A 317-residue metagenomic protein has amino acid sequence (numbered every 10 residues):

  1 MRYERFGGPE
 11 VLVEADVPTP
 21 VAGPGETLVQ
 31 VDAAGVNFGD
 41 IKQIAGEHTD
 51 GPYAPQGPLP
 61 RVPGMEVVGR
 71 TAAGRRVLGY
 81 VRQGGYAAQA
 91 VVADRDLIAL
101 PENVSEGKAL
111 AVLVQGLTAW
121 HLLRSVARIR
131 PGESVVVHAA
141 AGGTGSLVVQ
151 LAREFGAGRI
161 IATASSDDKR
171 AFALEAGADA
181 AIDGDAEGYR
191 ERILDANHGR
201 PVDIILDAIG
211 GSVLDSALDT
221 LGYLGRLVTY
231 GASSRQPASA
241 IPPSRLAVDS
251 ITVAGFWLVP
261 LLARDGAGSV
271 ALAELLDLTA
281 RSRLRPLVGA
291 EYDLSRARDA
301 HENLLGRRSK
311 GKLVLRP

Functional and structural regions predicted by a protein language model:
P18-V36, A45-G84: Glycine-rich beta-strand-centered segment in the early N-terminal region that forms part of a ligand/cofactor-binding
V81-D94: A structural motif shared across PLP-dependent enzymes of the aminotransferase-like
G85-A88, A164-F172, A238-P243: Short, glycine/polar-rich helix-capping loops at beta-to-alpha or helix-loop-helix junctions that flank or form
N103-S105, R128-S134, R200: Short helix-loop-beta connector
L110-A186: Mid-domain Rossmann-like dinucleotide-binding core that forms the NAD(H)/NADP(H) cofactor-binding site
G188-G199: Short amphipathic alpha-helix with an adjacent loop that forms part of the alpha/beta core around
S212-R283, P317: Glycine-rich phosphate-binding loop and adjacent beta-alpha segment of Rossmann(oid) nucleotide-cofactor-binding
D265-P317: C-terminal hydrophobic helical "lid"/dimerization subdomain of Rossmann-like NAD(P)H-dependent oxidoreductases
